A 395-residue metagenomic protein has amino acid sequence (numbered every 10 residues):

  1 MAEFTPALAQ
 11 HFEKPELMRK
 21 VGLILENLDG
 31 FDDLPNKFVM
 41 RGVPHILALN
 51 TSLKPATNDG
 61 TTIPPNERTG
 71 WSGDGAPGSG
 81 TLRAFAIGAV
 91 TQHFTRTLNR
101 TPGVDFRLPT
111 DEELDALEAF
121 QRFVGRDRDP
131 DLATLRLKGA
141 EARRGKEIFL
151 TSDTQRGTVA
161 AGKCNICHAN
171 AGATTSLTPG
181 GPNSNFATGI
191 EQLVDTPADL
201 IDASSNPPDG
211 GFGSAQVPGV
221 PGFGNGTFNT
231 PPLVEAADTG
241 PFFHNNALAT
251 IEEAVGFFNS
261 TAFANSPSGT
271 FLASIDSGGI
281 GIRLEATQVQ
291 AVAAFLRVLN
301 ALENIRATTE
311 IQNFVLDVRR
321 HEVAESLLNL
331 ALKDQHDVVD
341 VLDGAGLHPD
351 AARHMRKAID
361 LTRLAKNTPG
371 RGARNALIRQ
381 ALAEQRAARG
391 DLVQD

Functional and structural regions predicted by a protein language model:
M1-D395: Periplasmic c-type cytochrome electron-transfer domains
